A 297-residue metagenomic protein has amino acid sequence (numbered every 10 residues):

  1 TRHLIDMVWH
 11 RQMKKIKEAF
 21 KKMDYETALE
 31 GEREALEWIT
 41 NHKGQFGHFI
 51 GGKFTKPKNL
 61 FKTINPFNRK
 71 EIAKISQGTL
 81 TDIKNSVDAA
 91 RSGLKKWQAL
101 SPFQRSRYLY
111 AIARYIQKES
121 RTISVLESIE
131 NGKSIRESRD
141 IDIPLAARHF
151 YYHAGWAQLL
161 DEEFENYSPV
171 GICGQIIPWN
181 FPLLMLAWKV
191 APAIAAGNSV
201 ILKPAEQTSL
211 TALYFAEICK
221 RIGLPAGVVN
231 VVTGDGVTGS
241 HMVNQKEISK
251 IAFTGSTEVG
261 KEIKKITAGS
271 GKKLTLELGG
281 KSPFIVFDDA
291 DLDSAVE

Functional and structural regions predicted by a protein language model:
T1-K74, R107, A111, P144 (+2 more regions): Terminal low-complexity tails and localization/encapsulation signals of metabolic enzymes
G52, R69-K70, R105, E127 (+4 more regions): Residue-level signal for inorganic ion chemistry
R69-L160: Glycine-rich loop-to-alpha-helix module at the N-terminal edge of alpha/beta enzyme cores
G155-A226: Conserved small-residue-rich beta-alpha loop and adjacent elements that most often cradle the phosphate/pyrophosphate
A191, K250-T254: Periplasmic-binding protein-like
N198, K203-A205, T233, T254 (+1 more regions): Short beta->alpha connector loops at strand-helix junctions that form conserved, small/polar/Pro-enriched
N230-S249: A structured beta-alpha segment of the ubiquitous adenosine-cofactor-binding alpha/beta core
E258-E297: ALDH superfamily catalytic-core signature
